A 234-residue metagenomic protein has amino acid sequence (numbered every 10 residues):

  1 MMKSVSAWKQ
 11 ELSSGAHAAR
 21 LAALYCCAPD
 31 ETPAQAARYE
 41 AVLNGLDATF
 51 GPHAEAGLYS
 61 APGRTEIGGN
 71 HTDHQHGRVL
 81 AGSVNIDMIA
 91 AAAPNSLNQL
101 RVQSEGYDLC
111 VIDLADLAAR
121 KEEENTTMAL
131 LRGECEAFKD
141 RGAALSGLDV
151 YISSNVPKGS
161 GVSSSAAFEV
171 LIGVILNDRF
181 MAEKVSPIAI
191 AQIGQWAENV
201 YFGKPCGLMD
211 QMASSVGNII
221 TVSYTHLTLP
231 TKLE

Functional and structural regions predicted by a protein language model:
M2-A166, V170-P187, Q192-F202, C206 (+1 more regions): ATP-binding N-lobe of GHMP and related small-molecule kinases
T225-T231: Conserved small/polar residues in nucleotide/adenosyl-binding loops
